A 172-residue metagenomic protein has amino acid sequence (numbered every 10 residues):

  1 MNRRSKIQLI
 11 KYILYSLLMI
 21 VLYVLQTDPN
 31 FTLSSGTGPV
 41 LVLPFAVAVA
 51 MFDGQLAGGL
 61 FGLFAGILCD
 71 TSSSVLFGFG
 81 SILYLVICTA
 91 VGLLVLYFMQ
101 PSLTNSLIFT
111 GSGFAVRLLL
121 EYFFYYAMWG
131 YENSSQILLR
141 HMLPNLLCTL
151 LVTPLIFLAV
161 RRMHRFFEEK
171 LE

Functional and structural regions predicted by a protein language model:
M1-E172: Terminal, non-globular segments
